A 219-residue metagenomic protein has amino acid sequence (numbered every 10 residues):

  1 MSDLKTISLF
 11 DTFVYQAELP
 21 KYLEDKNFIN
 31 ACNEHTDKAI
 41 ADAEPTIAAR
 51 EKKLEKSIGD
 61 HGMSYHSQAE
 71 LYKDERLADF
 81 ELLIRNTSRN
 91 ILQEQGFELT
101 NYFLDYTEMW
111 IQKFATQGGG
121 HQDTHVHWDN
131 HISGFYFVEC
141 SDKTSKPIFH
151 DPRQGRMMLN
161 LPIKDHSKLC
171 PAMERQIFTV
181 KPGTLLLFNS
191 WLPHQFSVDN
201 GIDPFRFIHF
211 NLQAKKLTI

Functional and structural regions predicted by a protein language model:
M1-Q95: Non-heme Fe(II)/2-oxoglutarate
D11-F13, D105, N130-I132, P204-R206: Residues at beta-strand starts and edge strands
Y22, S141, Q154, L192-H194 (+1 more regions): Short, solvent-exposed loop/turn segments at secondary-structure junctions
N27, T144-K146, M157-L159, V198 (+1 more regions): Short acidic, gly/pro-rich beta-turn/loop elements at beta-sheet edges and active-site/ligand-binding grooves
E75-T107, A115-H131, V138-S145: Active-site region of the double-stranded beta-helix
M109-I111, G134-Y136, I208-L212: A structural signal for short, well-ordered beta-strand segments
Q112-L185: Catalytic core of non-heme Fe(II) oxygenases with the double-stranded beta-helix
S167-I219: Catalytic core of Fe(II)/2-oxoglutarate
